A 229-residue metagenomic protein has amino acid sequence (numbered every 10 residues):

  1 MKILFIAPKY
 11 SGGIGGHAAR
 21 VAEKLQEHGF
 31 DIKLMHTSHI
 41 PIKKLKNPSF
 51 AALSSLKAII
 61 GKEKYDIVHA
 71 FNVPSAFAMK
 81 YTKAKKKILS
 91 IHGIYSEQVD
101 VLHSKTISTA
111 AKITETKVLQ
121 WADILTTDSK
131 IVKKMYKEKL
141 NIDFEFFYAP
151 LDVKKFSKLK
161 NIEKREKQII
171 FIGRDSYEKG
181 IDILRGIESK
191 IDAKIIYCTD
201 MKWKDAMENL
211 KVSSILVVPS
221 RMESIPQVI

Functional and structural regions predicted by a protein language model:
A58-S75, I88: Short N-terminal targeting/anchoring amphipathic segment
I67-H69, T82-D100, T126: Active-site proximal beta-strand in glycosyltransferases
T106-L125: Membrane-proximal helix-turn-helix segments that form the acceptor-binding/catalytic region of lipid-linked
L119, E208-S213: Short alpha-helical donor nucleotide-sugar binding micro-motif in glycosyltransferases
I131, P150: Carbohydrate-associated surface elements
E163-K179, L184-E188: Conserved donor-binding/catalytic core segment of Leloir-type glycosyltransferases
I183, E208, P226-I229: A short, glycine- and acidic-residue-rich donor-binding loop in the catalytic cores of nucleotide-sugar-dependent
R221: Aromatic "clamp/platform" in nucleotide-sugar-dependent glycosyltransferases that forms part of the donor/acceptor
